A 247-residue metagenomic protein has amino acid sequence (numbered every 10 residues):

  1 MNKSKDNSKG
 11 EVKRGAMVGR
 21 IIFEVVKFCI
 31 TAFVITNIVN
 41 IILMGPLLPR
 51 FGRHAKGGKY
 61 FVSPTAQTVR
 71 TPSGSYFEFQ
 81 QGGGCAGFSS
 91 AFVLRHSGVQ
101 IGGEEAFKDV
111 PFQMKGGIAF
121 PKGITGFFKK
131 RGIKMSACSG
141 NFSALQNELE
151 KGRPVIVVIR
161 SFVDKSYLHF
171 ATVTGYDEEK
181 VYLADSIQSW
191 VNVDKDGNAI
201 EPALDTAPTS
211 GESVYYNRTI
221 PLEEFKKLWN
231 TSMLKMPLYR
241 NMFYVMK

Functional and structural regions predicted by a protein language model:
M1-S8: N-terminal targeting leaders characterized by basic, low-complexity, disordered sequences that direct proteins
K9-K115, S161-D164, D177, M246: Active-site-adjacent structural segments surrounding the nucleophilic cysteine of cysteine proteases and isopeptidases
I21-F23, M114, E150, P154 (+1 more regions): Noncatalytic regulatory segments and standalone regulatory/sensor domains
Q81, A86-S90, F120-F127, N141-L145 (+2 more regions): Stable alpha-helical elements in mature extracytoplasmic
A91-Q100, Q113, F127-K134, E148-G152: Structured segments of extracytoplasmic/periplasmic soluble domains in secreted or envelope-associated proteins
G102-G103, F120, N141, D177 (+1 more regions): Helix N-cap and loop-to-helix transition residues
K134-N192: Active-site-adjacent substructure of cysteine-protease-like catalytic cores
